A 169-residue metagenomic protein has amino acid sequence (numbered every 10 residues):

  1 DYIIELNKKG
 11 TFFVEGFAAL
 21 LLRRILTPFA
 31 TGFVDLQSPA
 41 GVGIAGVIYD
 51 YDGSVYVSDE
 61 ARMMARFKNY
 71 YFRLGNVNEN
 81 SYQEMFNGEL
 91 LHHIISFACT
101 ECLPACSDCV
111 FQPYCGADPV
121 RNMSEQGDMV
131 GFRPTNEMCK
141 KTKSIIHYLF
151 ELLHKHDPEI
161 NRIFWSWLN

Functional and structural regions predicted by a protein language model:
D1-P28, A61-S107: C-terminal accessory region of radical SAM enzymes
G10, M63-M64, F72, V77 (+1 more regions): Radical SAM enzyme core and accessory elements
I25-S38: Short, electropositive alpha-helical surface patch
A40-G43: Short, small/polar residue-rich loop motifs at catalytic or cofactor-binding pockets
D50: Short, acidic, Ser/Thr-enriched surface-loop or helix-capping motifs
S58: Short acidic/histidine-rich active-site segments
